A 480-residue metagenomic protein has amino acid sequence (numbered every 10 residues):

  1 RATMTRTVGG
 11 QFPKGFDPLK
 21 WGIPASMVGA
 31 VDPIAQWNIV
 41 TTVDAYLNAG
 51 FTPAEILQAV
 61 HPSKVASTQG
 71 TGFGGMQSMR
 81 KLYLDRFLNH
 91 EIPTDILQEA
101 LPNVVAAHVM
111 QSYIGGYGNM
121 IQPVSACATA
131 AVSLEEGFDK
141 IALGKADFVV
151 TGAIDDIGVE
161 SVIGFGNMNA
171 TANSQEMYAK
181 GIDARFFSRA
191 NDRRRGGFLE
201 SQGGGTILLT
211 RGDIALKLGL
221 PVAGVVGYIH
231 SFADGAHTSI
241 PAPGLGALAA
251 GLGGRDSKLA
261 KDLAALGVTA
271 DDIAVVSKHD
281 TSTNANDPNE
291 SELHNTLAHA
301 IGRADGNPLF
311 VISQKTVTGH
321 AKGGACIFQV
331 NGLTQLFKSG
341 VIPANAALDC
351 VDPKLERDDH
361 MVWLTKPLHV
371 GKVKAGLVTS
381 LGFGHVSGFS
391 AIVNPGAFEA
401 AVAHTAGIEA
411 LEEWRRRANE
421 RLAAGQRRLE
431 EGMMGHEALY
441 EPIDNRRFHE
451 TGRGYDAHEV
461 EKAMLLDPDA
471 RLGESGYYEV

Functional and structural regions predicted by a protein language model:
R1-G10, M27, P33, T68-Q69 (+13 more regions): Nucleic-acid-interacting cores, centered on viral/eukaryotic replication and modification enzymes
R1-Q36, G74-L88, P93-E136, M168-L199 (+1 more regions): Conserved catalytic cysteine-centered active-site region of acyl-thioester-dependent Claisen-condensing enzymes
R1-S67, S133, A250, G254-D272 (+2 more regions): Conserved active-site "lid/cap" helical segment
A35-F51, P102, M120-D155, F198-L220 (+3 more regions): Active-site-proximal alpha-helical scaffold in enzymes
T42, S67, V109, A130 (+8 more regions): Conserved small-residue
E55-A66, N119-S125, A146-I154, L220-H230 (+5 more regions): Beta-strand segments within the central parallel beta-sheet cores of soluble alpha/beta enzyme folds
K145-G196, I229-G244, K278-P288, D305-D359: Acyl-CoA/ACP chain-elongation machinery
Y178-V268, A274-V275, V393-E461: Condensing-enzyme catalytic core mediating Claisen C-C bond formation in acyl metabolism
